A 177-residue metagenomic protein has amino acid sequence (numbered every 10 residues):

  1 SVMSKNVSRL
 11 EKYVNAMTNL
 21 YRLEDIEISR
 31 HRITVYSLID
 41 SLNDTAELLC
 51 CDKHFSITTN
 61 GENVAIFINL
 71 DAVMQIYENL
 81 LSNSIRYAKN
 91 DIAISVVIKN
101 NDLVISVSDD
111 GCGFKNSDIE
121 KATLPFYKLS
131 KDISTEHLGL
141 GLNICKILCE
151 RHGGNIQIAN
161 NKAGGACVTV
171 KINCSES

Functional and structural regions predicted by a protein language model:
K5-L10: Short alpha-helical segment of the dimerization/phosphotransfer core of two-component systems
E24-S29, G61, A65-I68: Conserved micro-motifs of the catalytic ATP-binding
S84-I85: Short helix-loop "hinge" at the ATP-lid/N-box region of the Bergerat-fold HATPase_c
D91-N101: Short beta-strand/loop element within the Bergerat-fold HATPase_c
D109: Acidic ATP/Mg2+-coordinating residue in the GHKL
F114-Y127: Short conserved segment of the HATPase_c
